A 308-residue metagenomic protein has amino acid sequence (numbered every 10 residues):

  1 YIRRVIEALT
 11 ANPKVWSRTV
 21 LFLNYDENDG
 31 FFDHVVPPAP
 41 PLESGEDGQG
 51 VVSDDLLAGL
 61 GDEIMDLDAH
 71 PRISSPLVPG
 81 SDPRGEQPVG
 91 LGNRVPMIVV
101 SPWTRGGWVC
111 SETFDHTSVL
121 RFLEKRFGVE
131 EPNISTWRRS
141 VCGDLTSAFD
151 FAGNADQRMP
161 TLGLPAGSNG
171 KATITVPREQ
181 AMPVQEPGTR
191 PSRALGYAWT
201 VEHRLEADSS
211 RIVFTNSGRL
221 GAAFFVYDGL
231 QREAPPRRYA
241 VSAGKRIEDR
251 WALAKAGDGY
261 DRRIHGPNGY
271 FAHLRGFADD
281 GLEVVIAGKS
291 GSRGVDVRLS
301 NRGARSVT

Functional and structural regions predicted by a protein language model:
Y1-T308: N-terminal pro-sequences and low-complexity stem/linker regions of secreted or lumenal proteins
